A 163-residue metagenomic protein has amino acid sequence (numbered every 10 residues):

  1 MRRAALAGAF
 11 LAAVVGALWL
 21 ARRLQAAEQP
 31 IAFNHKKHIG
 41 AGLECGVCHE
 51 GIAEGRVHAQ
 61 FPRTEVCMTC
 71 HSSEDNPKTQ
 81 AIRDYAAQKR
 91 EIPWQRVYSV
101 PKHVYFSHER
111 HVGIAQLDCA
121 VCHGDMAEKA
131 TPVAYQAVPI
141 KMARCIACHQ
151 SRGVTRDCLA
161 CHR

Functional and structural regions predicted by a protein language model:
A5-W19: Hydrophobic membrane-insertion alpha-helices, especially the h-region of bacterial N-terminal signal peptides
A9-A13, L24-A26, C45-C48, R83-A86 (+2 more regions): A short linear-motif detector with a strong N-terminal bias
G16-I31: Aromatic-capped interface at the extracytoplasmic side of an N-terminal signal-anchor transmembrane helix
R23, Q95-R96, A137: Short secondary-structure boundary/capping segments
A27-Q80, S107-R163: Sequence context surrounding c-type heme c attachment/ligation sites in exported
C67-V100: Structured, soluble extracytoplasmic/luminal domains of envelope-associated proteins
I92-A115: Short, solvent-exposed interaction modules
